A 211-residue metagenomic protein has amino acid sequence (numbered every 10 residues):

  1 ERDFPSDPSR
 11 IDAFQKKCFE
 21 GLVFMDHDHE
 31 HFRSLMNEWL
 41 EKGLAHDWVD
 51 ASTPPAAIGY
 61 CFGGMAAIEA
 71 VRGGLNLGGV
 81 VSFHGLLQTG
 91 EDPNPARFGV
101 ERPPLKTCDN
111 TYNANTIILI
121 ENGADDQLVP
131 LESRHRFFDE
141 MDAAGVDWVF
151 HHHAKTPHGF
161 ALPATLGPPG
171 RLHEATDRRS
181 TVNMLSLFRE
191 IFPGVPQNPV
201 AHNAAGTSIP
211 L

Functional and structural regions predicted by a protein language model:
E1-L211: N-terminal cap/leader regions of alpha/beta-hydrolase-fold enzymes, predominantly small-molecule hydrolases
